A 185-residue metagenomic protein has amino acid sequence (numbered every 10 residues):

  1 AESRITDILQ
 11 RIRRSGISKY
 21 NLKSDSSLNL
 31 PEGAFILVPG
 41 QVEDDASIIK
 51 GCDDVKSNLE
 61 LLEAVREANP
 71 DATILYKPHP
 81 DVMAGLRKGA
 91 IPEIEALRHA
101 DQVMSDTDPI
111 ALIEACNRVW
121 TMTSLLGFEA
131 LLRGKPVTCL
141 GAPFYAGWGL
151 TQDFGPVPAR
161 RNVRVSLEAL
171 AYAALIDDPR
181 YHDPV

Functional and structural regions predicted by a protein language model:
A1-V185: Catalytic-core helical/loop segments in enzymes performing group transfer/polymerization on anionic/lipid-linked
